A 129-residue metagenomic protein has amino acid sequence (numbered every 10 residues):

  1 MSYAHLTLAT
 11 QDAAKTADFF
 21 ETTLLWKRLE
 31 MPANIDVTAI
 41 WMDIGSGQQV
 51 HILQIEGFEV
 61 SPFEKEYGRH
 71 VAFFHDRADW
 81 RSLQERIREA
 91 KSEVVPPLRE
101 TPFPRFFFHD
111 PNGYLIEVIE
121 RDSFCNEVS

Functional and structural regions predicted by a protein language model:
M1-A17, H70-V71, F124-S129: N-terminal beta-strand motif that seeds the catalytic metal site of vicinal oxygen chelate
M1-S2, E64-G68, E100: Short glycine-enriched loop/turn motifs at secondary-structure junctions
A9-Q49: Core segments of cupin and vicinal oxygen chelate
D36, R69, P102: Exposed loop/turn and edge beta-strand positions of beta-sandwich/beta-sheet ligand-binding modules
V50-L53, E117: Conserved beta-strand in the GNAT
V71-I87: Mid-chain, well-packed structural core segment of small domains
Q84-S129: Vicinal oxygen chelate
